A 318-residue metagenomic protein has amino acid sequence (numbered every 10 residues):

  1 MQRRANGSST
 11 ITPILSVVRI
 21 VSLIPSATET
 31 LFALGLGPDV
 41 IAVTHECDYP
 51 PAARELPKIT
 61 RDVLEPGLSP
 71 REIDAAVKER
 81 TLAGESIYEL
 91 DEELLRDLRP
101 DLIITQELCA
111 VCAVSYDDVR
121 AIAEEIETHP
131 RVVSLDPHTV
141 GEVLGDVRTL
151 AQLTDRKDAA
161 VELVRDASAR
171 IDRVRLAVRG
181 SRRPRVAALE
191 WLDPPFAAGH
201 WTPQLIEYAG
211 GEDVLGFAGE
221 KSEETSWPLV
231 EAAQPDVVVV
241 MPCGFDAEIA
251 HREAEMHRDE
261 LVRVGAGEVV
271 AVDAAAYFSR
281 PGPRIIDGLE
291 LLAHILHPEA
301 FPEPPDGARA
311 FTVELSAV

Functional and structural regions predicted by a protein language model:
R3-G7, I11-V318: N-terminal ligand-binding lobe of clamshell/alpha-beta domains
